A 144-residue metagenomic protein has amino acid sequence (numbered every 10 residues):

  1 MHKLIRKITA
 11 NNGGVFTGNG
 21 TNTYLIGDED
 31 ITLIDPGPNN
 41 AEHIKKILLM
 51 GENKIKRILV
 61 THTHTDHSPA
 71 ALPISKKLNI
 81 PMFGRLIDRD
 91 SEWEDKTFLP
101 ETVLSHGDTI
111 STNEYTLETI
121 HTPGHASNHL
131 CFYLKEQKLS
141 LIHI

Functional and structural regions predicted by a protein language model:
M1-M50, C131-I142: Conserved beta-strand hairpin/beta-sheet module of binuclear metal-dependent hydrolase folds, prominently
K7, L25, G107-K135, L139: Core dinuclear metal-dependent hydrolase active-site scaffold
T9-N11, L86, P123: Residues at the C-termini of beta-strands that transition into short coil/loop
G14-N19, P38-T116: Active-site HxH/HxHxD metal-binding segment of metal-dependent hydrolases
L59-H62, T122, L141-I144: Ser/Thr-glycine-rich phosphate-binding loops at phosphate-binding pockets of nucleotides, nucleotide cofactors
